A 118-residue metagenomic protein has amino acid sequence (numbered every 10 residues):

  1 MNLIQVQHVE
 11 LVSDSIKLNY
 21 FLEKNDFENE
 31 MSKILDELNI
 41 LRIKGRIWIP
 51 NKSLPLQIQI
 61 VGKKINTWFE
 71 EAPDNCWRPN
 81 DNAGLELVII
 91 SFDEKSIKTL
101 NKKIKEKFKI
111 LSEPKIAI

Functional and structural regions predicted by a protein language model:
M1-R78, E94, I110-I118: C-terminal accessory "lid"/substrate-recognition subdomains
N82-L87: Noncatalytic modules at the cell exterior or secretory-pathway interfaces, chiefly beta-strand-rich lectin/adhesion
I89, D93-K115: Long protein-protein interaction modules used by eukaryotic assembly/scaffold proteins
